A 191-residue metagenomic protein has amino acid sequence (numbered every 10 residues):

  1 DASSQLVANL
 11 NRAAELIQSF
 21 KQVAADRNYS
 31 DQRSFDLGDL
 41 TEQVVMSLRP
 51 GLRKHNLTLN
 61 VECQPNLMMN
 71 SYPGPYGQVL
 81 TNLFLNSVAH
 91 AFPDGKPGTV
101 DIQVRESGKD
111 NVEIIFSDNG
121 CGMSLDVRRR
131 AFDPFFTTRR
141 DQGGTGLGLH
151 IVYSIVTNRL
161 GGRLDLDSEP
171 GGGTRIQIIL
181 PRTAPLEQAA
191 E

Functional and structural regions predicted by a protein language model:
D1-E191: Core catalytic ATP-binding domain of two-component histidine kinases
